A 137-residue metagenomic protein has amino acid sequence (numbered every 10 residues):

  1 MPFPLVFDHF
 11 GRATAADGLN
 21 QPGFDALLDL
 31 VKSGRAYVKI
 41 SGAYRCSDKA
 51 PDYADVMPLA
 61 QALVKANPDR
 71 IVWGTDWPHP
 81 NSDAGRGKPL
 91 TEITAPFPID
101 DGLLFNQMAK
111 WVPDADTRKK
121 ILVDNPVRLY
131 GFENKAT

Functional and structural regions predicted by a protein language model:
P2-R12: Conserved anion-binding
T14-T137: H/E-rich (His + Asp/Glu) clusters that bind or coordinate divalent metals
